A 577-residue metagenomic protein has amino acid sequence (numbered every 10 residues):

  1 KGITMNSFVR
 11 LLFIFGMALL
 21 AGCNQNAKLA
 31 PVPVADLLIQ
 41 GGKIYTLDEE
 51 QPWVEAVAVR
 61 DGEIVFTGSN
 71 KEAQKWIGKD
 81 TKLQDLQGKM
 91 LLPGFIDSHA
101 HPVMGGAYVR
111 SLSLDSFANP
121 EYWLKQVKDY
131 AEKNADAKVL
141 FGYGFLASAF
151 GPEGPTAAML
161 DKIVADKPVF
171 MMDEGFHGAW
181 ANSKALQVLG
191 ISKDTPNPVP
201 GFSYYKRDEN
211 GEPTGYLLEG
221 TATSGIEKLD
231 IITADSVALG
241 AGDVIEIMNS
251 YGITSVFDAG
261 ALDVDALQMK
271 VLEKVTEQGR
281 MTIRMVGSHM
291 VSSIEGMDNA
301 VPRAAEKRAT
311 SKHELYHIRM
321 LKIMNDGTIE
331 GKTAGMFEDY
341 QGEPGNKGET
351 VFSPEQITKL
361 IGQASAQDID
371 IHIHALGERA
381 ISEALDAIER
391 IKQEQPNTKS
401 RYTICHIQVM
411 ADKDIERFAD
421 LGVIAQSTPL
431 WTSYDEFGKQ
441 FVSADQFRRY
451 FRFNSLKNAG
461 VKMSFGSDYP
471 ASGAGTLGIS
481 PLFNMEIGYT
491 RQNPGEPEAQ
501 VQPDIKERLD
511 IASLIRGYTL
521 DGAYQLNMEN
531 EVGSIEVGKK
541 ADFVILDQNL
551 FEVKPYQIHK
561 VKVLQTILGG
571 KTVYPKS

Functional and structural regions predicted by a protein language model:
K1-T4: Short, Lys/Arg-enriched N-terminal segments with co-localized hydrophobic residues within the first ~10-30 amino acids
N6-I14: Sec-dependent signal peptide recognition, specifically the positively charged N-region followed immediately by
L20-G22: C-terminal motif of bacterial Sec signal peptides marking the signal peptidase cleavage site
A27-Q40, E49-P302, H317-R319, I323-A380 (+5 more regions): Divalent metal-binding segments
A35, E55, E531-S534, V563: Short, conserved secondary-structure segments in the cores of folded domains
L239, G362-D370, R379-Y402, H406 (+4 more regions): His/Asp/Glu-enriched, well-ordered alpha-helical/loop segment that forms or immediately abuts the divalent-metal
V275-Q278, E306-H313, Q395-N397, F418-G422: Acidic (Asp/Glu)-rich catalytic clusters
